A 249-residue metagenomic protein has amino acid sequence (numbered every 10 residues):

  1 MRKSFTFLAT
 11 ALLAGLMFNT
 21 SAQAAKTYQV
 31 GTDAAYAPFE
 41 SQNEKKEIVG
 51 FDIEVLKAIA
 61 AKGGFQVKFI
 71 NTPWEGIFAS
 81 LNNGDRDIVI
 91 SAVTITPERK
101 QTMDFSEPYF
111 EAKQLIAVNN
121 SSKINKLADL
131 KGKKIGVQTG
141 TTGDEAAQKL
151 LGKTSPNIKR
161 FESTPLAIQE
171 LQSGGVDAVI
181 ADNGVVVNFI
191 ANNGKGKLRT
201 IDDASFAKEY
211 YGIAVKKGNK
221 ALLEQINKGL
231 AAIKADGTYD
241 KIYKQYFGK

Functional and structural regions predicted by a protein language model:
M1-A9: Bacterial N-terminal signal peptides that target proteins for export
F18-A24: Sec/Tat signal peptide C-region and signal peptidase I cleavage site
A25-A92, D236: Extracytoplasmic small-molecule ligand-binding "clamshell" domains of the periplasmic binding protein/Venus flytrap
A34, E111-V118, V187, A191-N227 (+2 more regions): Periplasmic-binding protein-like
Q42, L56-F65, G143-F161, I190-K195 (+1 more regions): Ligand-binding cleft/hinge of the Venus flytrap
I53-K62, A128, K134, T141 (+2 more regions): Extended ligand-binding regions for polar small-molecule ligands
S91-Q101, A146-K149, Q172, D177-A207: A ligand-binding cleft/hinge motif common to bilobed small-molecule-binding domains
V118-I135: Flexible hinge/capping segments at coil-to-helix
